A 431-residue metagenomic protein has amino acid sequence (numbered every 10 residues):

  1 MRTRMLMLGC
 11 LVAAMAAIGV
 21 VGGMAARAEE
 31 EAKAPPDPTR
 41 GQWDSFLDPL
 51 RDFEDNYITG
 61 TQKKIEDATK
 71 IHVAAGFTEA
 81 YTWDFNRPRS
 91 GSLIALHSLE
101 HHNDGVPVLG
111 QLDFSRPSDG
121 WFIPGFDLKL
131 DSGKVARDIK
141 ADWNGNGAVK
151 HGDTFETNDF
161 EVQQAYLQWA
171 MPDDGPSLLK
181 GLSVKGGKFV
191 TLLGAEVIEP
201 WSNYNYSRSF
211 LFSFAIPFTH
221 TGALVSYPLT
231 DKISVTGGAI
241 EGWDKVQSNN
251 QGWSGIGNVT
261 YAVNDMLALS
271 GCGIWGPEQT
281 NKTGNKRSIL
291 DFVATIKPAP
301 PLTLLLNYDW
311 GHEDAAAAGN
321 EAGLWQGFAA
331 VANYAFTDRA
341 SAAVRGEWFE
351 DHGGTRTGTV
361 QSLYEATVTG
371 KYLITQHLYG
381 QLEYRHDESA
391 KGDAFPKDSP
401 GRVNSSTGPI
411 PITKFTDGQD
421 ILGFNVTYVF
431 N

Functional and structural regions predicted by a protein language model:
R2-S92, N425: N-terminal periplasmic/intermembrane-space "pro-region" immediately following the signal or transit peptide
G9, G19-G22, G238, G346 (+1 more regions): Small side chains
E31-D44, N86, L96-L99, A136 (+3 more regions): Outer-membrane beta-barrel pore domains
D44-L47, R51-F53, W201, F212 (+4 more regions): Tryptophan-centered motif/residue detector
I58-G242, Q251-I256, T260-A268, V331-Y334 (+1 more regions): Outer membrane beta-barrel
V246-S248: Solenoidal tandem-repeat scaffolds enriched in leucines and small polar residues
